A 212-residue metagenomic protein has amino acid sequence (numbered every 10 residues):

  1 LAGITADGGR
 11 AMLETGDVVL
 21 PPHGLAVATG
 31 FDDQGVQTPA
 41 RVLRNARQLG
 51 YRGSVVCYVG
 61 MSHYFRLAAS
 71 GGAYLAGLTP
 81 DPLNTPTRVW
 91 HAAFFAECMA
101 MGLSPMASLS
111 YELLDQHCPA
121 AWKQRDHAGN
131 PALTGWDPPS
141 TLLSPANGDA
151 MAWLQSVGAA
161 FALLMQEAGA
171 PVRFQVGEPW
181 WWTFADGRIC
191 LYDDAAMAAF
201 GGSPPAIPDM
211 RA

Functional and structural regions predicted by a protein language model:
L1-G9: Extracellular beta-strand ligand-recognition surfaces/modules
G16-V18: Activation corresponds to long, low-complexity, non-globular regions
G24-A26, G30-Y74, P82, W90-A93 (+1 more regions): Catalytic domains of carbohydrate-active enzymes, especially glycoside hydrolases
A28-D33, A73-T85, P138-L154, A212: The substrate-binding groove and active-site-proximal loops of carbohydrate-active enzymes, especially glycoside
R47-H63, F95-A132, G169-D186: Glycine-rich, aromatic-flanked loop segments that form ligand/cofactor-binding clefts across common enzyme folds
R66-L78, A120-P139: A subset of solvent-exposed loop/turn segments in beta-rich extracellular surface proteins, enriched in glycine
A73-A96, A100, D186-C190, A199-A212: Non-catalytic scaffold segments within catalytic domains of secreted glycoside hydrolases
A132-A212: Polysaccharide-binding and catalytic clefts of secreted carbohydrate-active enzymes
